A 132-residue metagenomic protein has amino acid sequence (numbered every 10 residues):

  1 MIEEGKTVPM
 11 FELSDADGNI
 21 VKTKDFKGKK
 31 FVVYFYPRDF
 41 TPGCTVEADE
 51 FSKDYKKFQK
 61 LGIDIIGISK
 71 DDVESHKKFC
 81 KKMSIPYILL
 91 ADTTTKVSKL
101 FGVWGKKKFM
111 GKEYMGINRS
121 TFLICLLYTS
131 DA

Functional and structural regions predicted by a protein language model:
M1-M10, K27: N-proximal helix/coil linker or "cap" segments that precede and/or mark the start of modular domains
V8-P9, K30, N118-S120: Short loop/turn microsegments at loop-to-beta-strand junctions
E12-K30: A short beta-strand-turn-helix
D17, T94, C125-L127: Residue-level recognition of short loop/turn positions
F26-P42: Short active-site neighborhood of thiol/selenol oxidoreductases, capturing the structured segment around
T41, Y128-A132: Conserved small/polar residues in nucleotide/adenosyl-binding loops
T45-I85: Structural microenvironment flanking redox-active thiols in thiol-disulfide oxidoreductases
K77, M83-N118: Short, internal strand/loop/helix patches that form the active-site neighborhood or redox-interaction surface
